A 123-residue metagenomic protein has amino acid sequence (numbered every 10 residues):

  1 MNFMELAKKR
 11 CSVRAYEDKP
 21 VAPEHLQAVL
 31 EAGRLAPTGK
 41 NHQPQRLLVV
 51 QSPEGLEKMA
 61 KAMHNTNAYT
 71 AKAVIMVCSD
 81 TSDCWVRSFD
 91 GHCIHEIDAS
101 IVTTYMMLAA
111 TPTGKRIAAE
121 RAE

Functional and structural regions predicted by a protein language model:
M1-V74, C78-S79: N-terminal amphipathic, basic helical "cap/leader" segment at the start of enzyme domains
G33-R34, I75, C84, S88-E123: Small-aliphatic-rich amphipathic alpha-helix that forms the alpha element of a beta-alpha
